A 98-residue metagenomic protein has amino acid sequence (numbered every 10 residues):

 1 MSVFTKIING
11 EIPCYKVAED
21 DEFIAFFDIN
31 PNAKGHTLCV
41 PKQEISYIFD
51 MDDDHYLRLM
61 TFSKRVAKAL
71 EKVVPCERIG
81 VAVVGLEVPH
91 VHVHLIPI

Functional and structural regions predicted by a protein language model:
M1-I98: HIT superfamily nucleotide-processing domains
